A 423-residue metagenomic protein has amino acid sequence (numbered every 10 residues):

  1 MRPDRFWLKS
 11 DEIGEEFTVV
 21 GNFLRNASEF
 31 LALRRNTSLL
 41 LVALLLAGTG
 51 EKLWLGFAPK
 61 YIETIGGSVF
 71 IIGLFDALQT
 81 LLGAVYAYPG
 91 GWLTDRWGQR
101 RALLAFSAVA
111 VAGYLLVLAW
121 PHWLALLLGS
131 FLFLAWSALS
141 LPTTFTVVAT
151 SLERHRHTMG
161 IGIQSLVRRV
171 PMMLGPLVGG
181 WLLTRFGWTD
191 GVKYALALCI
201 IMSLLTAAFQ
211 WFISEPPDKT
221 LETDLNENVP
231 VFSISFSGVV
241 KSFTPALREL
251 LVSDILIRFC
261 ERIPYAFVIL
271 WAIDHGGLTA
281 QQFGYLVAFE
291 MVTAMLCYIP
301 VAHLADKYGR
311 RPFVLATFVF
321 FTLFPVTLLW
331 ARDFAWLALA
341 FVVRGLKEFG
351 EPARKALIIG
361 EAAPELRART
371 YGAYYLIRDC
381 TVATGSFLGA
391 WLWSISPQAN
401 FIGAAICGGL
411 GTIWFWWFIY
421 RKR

Functional and structural regions predicted by a protein language model:
W7-R34, P216-S253: Juxtamembrane intracellular "pre-TM" segments in multi-pass secondary transporters
N22-L82, A246-L286: Helix-loop boundary and gating motifs at the non-cytosolic
K60, T64, L174-K193, L270 (+2 more regions): Transmembrane alpha-helix termini and helix-breaking/packing motifs in multi-pass membrane transporters
L74-G91, A288-P300: Central cavity-lining transmembrane alpha-helices of secondary-active solute carriers, predominantly the Major
V85-P121, A305-R311: Conserved MFS/SLC helix-loop-helix module at the cytosolic interface between two early adjacent transmembrane helices
A108-H122, V319-R332: C-terminal ends and interior cores of transmembrane alpha-helices in multi-pass membrane transporters/permeases
F131-R168, L357: Cytoplasmic helix-loop-helix junction between adjacent transmembrane helices in 12-TM secondary transporters
I200-T223, W414-I419: C-terminal membrane-cytosol helix-exit motif in multi-pass small-molecule transporters
